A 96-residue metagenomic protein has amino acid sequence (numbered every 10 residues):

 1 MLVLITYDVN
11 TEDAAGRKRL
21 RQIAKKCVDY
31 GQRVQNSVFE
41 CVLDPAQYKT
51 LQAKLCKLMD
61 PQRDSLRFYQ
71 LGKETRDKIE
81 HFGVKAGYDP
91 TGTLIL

Functional and structural regions predicted by a protein language model:
M1-V34, V38, V42, A46-Q47: Extended, hydrophobic alpha-helical segments
A15, K49-L51, K78: Short acidic, gly/pro-rich beta-turn/loop elements at beta-sheet edges and active-site/ligand-binding grooves
K25-V28, Q52-K57, E80-F82: Intrinsically disordered, low-complexity boundary segments flanking structured domains
Q35-S65, Q70-G72: Short, intrinsically disordered low-complexity segments
M59-L96: C-terminal structural segments of small proteins and small subunits
